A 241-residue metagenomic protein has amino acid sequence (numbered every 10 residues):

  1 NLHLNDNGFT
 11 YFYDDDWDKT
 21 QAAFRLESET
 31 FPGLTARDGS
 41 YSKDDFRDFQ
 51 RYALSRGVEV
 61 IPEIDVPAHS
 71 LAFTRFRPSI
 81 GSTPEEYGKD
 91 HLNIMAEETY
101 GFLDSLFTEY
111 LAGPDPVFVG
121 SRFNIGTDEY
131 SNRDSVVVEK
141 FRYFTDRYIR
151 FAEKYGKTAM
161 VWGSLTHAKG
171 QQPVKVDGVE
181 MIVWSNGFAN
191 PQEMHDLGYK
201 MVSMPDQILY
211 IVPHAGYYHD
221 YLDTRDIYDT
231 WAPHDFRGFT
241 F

Functional and structural regions predicted by a protein language model:
N1-Y155, A159: Substrate-binding cleft of carbohydrate-active enzyme catalytic domains
L2, I182-V183: Redox-cofactor binding/interface segments in oxidoreductases and associated redox assembly factors
Y11-Y13, L71, G170, Q192 (+1 more regions): Generic domain-boundary/flexible-linker signal
A159-T166: Surface-exposed extracellular loop regions of Gram-negative outer-membrane beta-barrel proteins
S164, Q172-V179, N186-F241: Flexible, acidic glycine-rich loops studded with aromatic residues
